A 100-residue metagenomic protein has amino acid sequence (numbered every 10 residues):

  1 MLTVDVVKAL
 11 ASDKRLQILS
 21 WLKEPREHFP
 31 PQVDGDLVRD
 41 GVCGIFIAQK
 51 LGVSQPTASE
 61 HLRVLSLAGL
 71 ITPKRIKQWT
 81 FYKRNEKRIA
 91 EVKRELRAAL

Functional and structural regions predicted by a protein language model:
M1-V7: Short, Lys/Arg-enriched N-terminal segment that forms or immediately precedes the first helix of a structured domain
K8, K14-S54, T80-K87: N-terminal helix-turn-helix DNA-binding core of bacterial DNA-binding proteins
P31, L67-I76, K83: Beta-hairpin "wing" of winged helix-turn-helix
Q49, E60, S66-L67: Alpha-helical residues within the helix-turn-helix
T57: Residues in the helix-turn-helix
R88-V92: Short, charged/polar, Gly/Pro-enriched secondary-structure boundary elements
